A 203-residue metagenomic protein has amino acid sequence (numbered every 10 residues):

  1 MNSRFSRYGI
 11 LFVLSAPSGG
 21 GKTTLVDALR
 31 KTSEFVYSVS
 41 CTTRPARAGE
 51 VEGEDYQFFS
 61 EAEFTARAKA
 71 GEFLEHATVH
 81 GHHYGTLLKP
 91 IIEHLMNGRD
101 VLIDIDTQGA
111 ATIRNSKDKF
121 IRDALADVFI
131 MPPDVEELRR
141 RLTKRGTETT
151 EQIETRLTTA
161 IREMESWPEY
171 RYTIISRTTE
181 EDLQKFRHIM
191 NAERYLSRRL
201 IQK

Functional and structural regions predicted by a protein language model:
N2-F5, R140-T143, T147-E148, R162-K203: NTP-dependent small-molecule kinase module
L11-S15: Short hydrophobic/aromatic beta-strand immediately N-terminal to the Walker A/P-loop
A16, G21: Conserved glycine(s) of the Walker
K22, G109-I113, D182-L183: Short, well-ordered alpha-helical microsegments
T24-E72: N-terminal phosphate/diphosphate-binding loop that engages ATP/GTP or pyrophosphate donors across diverse enzyme folds
F35, I121-A126, P168-Y170: Short glycine-/polar-rich loops that comprise or flank the Walker A/P-loop and associated switch/sensor motifs
E63-T65, K69-E72, T86-R145: ATP-dependent NMP and nucleoside kinases share a basic, alpha-helical "lid"
L74-H80, R145-E151: Flexible beta-alpha connector loops of hexameric P-loop NTPases
